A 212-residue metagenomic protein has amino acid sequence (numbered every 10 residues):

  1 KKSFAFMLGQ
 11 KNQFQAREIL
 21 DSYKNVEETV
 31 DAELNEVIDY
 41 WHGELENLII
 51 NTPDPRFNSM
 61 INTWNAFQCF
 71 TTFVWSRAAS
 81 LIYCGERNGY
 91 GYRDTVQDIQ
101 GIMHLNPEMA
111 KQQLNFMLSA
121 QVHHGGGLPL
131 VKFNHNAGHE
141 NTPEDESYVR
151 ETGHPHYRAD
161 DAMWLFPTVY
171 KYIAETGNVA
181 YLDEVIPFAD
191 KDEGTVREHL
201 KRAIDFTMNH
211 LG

Functional and structural regions predicted by a protein language model:
K1-G89, A180-D183, P187-R197, K201-I204: Acidic/polar, glycine-enriched structural segments that form the non-catalytic walls/loops of the carbohydrate-binding
K2, V30-E33, V37, Y90 (+3 more regions): Aromatic-rich carbohydrate-recognition surfaces in CAZymes
